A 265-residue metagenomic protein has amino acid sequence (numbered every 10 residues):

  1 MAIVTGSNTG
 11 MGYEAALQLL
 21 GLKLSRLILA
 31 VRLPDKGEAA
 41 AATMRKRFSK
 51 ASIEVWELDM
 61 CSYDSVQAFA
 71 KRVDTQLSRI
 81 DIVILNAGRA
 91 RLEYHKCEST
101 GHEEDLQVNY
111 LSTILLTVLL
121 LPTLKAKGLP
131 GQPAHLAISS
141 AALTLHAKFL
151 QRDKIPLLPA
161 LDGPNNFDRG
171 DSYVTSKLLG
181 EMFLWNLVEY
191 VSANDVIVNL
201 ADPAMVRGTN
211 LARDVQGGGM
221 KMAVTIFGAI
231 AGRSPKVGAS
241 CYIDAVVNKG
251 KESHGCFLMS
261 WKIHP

Functional and structural regions predicted by a protein language model:
M1-A68, R72-D81, A90, L150-P265: NAD(P)H-dependent oxidoreductase Rossmann-fold/reductase module
V4, L85, I138: Redox-cofactor binding/interface segments in oxidoreductases and associated redox assembly factors
D81-I82, Q132-S140, N199: Conserved catalytic-site loops of classical short-chain dehydrogenases/reductases
G88, L92, A141-T144, V247: Active-site proximal helix/loop that lines the substrate pocket of Rossmann-like NAD(P)-dependent oxidoreductase domains
L92-V108: Short alpha-helical oligomerization interface
Y94-C97, K127, F149-L150, A212-R213: Conserved catalytic-core motifs of eukaryotic protein kinase domains, centered on the activation segment
E104-V108, S112, T175-S176, R233: Glycine-rich NAD(P)-binding loop of the Rossmann-fold in SDR/ketoreductase-type enzymes
V108-P130, T144-K148, V188-E189: Amphipathic alpha-helical dimer-interface segment in Rossmann-like NAD(P)H-dependent oxidoreductases
